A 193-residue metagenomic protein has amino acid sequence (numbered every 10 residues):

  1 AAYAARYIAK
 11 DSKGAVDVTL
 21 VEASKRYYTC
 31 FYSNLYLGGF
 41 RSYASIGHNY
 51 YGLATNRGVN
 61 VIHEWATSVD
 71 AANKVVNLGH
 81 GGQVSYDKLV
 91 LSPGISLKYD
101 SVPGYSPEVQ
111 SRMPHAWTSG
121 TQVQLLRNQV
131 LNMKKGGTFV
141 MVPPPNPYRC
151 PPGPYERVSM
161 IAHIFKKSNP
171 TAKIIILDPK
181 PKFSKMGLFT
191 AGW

Functional and structural regions predicted by a protein language model:
A1-N60, P145-G187: Beta1-alpha1 glycine-rich phosphate/pyrophosphate-binding loop at the start of Rossmann-like nucleotide-binding domains
E22-A23, G81, R112, L188: Alpha-helical structural elements
L35-G39, E108, G192-W193: Short, hinge-like loop/turn segments at secondary-structure boundaries
Y50-Y51, R127-V130, T190-W193: Short amphipathic alpha-helical segments and helix-helix/interface helices
V61-E156, M160-K167: FAD-binding core/adjacent interface of flavoenzyme oxidoreductases
W65-D70, K180-T190: Short secondary-structure transition/capping segments
